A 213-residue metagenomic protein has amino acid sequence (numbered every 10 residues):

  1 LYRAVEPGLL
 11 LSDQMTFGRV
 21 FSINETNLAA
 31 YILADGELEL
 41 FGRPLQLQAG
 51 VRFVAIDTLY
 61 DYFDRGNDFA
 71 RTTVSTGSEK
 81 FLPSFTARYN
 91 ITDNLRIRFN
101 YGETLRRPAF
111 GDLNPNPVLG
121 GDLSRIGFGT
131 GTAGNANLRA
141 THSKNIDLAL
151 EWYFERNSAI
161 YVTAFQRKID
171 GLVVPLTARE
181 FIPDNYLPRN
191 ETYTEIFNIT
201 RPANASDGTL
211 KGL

Functional and structural regions predicted by a protein language model:
L1, S124, P175-T177: Extracellular/periplasmic loop regions
L1-R19, F128-T130, F181-N204: Flexible glycine-rich, low-complexity coil/linker segments exposed to the extracellular/periplasmic environment
Y2-G8, A55, T76-E79, R88-N90 (+4 more regions): Proteins with a high burden of low-complexity, intrinsically disordered sequence enriched in S/T/G/P/A and R, requiring
S12-D170: Structural signature of Gram-negative outer-membrane beta-barrels, strongest in the C-terminal barrel of TonB-dependent
R139, A159-L213: Outer membrane beta-barrel strand-and-loop segments of large Gram-negative receptors, especially TonB-dependent
